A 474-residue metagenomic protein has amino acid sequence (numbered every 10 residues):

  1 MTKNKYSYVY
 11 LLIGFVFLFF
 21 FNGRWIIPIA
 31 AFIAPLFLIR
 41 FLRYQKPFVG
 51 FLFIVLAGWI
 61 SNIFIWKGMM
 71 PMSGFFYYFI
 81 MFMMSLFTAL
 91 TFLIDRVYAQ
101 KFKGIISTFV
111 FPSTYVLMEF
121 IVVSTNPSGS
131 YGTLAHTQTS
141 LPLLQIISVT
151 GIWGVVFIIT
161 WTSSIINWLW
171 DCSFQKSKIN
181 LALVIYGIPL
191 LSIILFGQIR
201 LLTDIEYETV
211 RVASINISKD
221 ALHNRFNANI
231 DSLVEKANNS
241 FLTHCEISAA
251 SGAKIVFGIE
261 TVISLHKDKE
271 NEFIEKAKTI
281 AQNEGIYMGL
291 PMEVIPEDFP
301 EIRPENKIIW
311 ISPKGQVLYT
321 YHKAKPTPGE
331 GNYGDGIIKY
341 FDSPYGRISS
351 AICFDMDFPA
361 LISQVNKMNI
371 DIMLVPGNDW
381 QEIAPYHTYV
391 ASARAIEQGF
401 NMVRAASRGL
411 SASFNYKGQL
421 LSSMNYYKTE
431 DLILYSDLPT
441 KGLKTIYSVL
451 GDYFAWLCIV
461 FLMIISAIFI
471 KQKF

Functional and structural regions predicted by a protein language model:
M1-L201, Q381, F414-K417, L421 (+1 more regions): Membrane-embedded alpha-helical bundles of multi-pass enzymes that act on lipidic or dolichyl-linked glycan substrates
R43, A99, D171, A249-A250 (+3 more regions): Residue-level signal for alpha-helix termini/capping positions
M69-F75, F79, F102, F120-I152 (+3 more regions): Active-site catalytic loop in hydrolytic enzyme cores
M84-F87, P112-S113, I255, K269-G289 (+2 more regions): CN hydrolase (nitrilase-like) catalytic-core segments centered on the catalytic cysteine and neighboring Lys/Glu
T91, D95, F241-C245, I338 (+1 more regions): Generic structural signal for well-ordered alpha-helices, preferentially at hydrophobic/aromatic core positions
G197-P328, F341, F354: Soluble catalytic regions of membrane-associated enzymes that act on cell-envelope and secretory-pathway components
I309, Y340, A412, Y435-D437: Residue-level detector of beta-strand face positions
